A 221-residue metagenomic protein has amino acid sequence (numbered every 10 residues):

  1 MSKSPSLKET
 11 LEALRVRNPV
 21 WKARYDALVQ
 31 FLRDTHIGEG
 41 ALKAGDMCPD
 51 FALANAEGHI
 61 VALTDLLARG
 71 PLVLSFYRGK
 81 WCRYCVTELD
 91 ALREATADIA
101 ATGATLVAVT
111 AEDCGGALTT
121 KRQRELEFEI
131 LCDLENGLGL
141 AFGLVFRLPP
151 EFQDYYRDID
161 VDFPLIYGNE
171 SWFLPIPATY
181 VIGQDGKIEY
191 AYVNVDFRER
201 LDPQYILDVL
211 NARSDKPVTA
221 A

Functional and structural regions predicted by a protein language model:
M1-M47, A221: N-terminal targeting signals for export/organelle localization
K8, H36, T119, E127-L131 (+2 more regions): Non-catalytic interaction/Regulatory regions outside core domains
Y25-R33, Q153-D162, N211-T219: Short, positively charged
Q30-P71: Long amphipathic N-terminal alpha/beta scaffold segment
L63-L92: Short active-site neighborhood of thiol/selenol oxidoreductases, capturing the structured segment around
E88-A141: Structural microenvironment flanking redox-active thiols in thiol-disulfide oxidoreductases
D133-E199: Thiol/selenol-based redox catalytic cores and closely related redox-interacting motifs
V195-R213: A short, polar/charged loop-to-alpha-helix boundary motif
